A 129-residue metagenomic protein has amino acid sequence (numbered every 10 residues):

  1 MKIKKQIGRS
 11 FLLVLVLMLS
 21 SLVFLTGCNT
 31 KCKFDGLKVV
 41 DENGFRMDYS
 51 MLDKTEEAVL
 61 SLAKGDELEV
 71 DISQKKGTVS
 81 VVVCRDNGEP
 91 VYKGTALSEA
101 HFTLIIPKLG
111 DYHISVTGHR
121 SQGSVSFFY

Functional and structural regions predicted by a protein language model:
M1-C28: Sec-dependent bacterial lipoprotein signal peptides
C28-V59: Transition segment at domain starts
T30-L37, R120-Y129: C-terminal edge strands of extracellular/lumenal beta-sandwich accessory domains
E42, T55, G65, L97-E99 (+1 more regions): Solvent-exposed, conformationally flexible loop/turn segments
S50, Y92-L97: Short beta-strand segments within Ig-like beta-sandwich modules, predominantly Fibronectin type-III
M51, T55-Q74: Short, surface-exposed binding/anchoring microloops in extracellular/periplasmic proteins
K64-V70, H101-Q122: Noncatalytic modules at the cell exterior or secretory-pathway interfaces, chiefly beta-strand-rich lectin/adhesion
K76-Y92, F127-Y129: Short, surface-exposed beta-strand/strand-loop-strand elements in extracellular ectodomains
